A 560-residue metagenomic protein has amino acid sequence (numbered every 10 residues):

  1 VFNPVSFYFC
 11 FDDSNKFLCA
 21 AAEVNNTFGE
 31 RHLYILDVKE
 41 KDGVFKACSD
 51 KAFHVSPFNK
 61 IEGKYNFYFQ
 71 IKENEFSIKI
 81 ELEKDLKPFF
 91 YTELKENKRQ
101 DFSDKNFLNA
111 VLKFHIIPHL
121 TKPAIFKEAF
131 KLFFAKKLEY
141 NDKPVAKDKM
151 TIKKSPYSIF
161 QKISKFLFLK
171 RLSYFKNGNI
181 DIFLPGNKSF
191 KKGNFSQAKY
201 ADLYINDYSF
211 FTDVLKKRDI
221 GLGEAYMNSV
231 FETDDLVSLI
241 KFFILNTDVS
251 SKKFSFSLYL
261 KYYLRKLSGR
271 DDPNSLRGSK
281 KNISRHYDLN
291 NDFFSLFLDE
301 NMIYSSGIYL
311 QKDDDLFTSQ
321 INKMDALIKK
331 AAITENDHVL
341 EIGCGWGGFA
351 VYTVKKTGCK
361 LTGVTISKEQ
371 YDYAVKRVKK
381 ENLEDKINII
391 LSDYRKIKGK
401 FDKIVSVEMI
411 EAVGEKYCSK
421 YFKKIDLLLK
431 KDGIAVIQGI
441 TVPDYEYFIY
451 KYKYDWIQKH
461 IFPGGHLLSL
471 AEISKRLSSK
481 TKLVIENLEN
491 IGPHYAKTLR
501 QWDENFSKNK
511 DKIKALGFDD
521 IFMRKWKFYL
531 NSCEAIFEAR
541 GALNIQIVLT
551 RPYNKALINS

Functional and structural regions predicted by a protein language model:
V1-K170, F183-L184, F190-K191: Mature, function-bearing regions of proteins
D148-D314, S319-Q320, A326: Feature captures hydrophobic
E335-G343: Conserved class I S-adenosyl-L-methionine
W346-T357: Conserved SAM-binding loop of SAM-dependent methyltransferases across substrates and taxa, primarily the Class I
R395-I404: A short acidic, Gly/Pro-enriched loop at the edge of an enzyme's catalytic core that lines a small-molecule cofactor
S419-K431: A short glycine-rich, Lys/Arg-flanked "PGG" loop and its adjoining helix->strand segment in the class I
D432-I440: Conserved beta-strand signature within the Rossmann-like core of class I S-adenosyl-L-methionine
T441-L557: Substrate-binding/catalytic lobe of Class I Rossmann-like enzymes that use SAM or dcSAM, i.e., the mid-to-C-terminal
